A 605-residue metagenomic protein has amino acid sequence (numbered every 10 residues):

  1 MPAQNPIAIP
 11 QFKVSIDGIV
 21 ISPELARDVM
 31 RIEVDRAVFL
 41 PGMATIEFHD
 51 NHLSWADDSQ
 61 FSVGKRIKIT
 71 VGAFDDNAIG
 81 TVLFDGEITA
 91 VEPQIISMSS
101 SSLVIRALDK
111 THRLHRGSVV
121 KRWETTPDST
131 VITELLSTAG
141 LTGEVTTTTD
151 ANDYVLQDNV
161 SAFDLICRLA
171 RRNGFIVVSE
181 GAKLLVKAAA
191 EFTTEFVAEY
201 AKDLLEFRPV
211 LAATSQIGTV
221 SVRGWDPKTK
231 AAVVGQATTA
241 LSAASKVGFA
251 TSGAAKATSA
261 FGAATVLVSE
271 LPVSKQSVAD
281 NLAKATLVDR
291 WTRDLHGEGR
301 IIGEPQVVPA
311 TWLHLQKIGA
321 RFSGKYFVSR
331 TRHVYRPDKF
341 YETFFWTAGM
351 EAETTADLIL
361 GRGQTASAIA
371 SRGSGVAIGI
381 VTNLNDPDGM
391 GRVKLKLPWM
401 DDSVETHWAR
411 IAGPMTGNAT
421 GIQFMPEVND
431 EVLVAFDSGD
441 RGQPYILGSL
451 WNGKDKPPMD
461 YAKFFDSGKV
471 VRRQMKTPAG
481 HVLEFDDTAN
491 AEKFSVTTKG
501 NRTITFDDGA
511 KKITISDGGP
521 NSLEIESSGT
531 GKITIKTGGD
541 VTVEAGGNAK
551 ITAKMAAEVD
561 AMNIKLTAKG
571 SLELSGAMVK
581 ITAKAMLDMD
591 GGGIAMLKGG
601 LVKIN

Functional and structural regions predicted by a protein language model:
M1-N605: Amphipathic alpha-helical and helix-coil boundary elements used as assembly and membrane-proximal scaffolds
